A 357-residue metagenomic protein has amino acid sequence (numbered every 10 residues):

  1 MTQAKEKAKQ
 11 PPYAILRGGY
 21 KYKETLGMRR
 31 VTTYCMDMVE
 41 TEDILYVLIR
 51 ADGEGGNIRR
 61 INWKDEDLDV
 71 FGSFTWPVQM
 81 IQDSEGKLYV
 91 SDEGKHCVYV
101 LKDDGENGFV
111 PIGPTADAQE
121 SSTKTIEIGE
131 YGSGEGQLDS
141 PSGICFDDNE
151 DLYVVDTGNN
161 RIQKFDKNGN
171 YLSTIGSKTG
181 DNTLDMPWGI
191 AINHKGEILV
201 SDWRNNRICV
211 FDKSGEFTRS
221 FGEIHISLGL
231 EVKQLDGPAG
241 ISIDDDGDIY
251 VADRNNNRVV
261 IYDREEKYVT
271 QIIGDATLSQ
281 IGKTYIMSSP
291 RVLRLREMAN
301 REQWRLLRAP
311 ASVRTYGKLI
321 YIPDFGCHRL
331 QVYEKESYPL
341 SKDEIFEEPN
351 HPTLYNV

Functional and structural regions predicted by a protein language model:
M1-V357: Eukaryotic scaffold repeat domains enriched in small/polar residues
